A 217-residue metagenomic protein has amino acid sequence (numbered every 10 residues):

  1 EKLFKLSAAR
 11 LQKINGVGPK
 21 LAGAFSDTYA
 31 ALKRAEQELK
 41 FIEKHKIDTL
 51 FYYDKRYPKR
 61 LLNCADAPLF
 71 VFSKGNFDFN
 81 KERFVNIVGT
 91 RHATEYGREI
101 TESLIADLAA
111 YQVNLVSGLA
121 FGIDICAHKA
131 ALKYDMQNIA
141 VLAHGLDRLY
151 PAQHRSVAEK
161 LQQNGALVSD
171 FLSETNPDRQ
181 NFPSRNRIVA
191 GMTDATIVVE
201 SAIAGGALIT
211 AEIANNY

Functional and structural regions predicted by a protein language model:
E1-K55: Short, small/acidic-rich helices and loops at N termini and domain boundaries of DNA replication/processing enzymes
F51-Y217: Glycine-biased, small-residue-rich flexible motifs in mid-sequence functional cores and linkers
